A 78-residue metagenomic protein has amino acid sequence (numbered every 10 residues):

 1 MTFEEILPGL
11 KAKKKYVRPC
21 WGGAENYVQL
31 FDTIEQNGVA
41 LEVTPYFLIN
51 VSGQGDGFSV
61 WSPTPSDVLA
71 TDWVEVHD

Functional and structural regions predicted by a protein language model:
M1-E42, Y46-Q54: Catalytic phosphate/metal-binding cores of nucleic-acid and nucleotide-processing enzymes, i.e., regions that mediate
N50-D78: Short, compact, well-ordered microdomains
